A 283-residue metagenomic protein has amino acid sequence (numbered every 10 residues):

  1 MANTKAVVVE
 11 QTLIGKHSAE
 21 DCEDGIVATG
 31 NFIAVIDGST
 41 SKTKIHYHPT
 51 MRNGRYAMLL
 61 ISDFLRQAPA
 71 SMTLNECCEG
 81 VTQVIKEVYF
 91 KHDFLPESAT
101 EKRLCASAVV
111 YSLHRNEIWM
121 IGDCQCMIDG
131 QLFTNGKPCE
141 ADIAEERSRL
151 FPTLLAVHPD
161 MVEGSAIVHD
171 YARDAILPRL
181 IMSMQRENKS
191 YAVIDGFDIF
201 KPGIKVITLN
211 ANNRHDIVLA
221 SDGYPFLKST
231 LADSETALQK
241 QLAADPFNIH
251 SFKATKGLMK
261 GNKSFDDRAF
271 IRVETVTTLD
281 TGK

Functional and structural regions predicted by a protein language model:
A2-K283: PP2C/PPM-type serine/threonine phosphatase catalytic domain
